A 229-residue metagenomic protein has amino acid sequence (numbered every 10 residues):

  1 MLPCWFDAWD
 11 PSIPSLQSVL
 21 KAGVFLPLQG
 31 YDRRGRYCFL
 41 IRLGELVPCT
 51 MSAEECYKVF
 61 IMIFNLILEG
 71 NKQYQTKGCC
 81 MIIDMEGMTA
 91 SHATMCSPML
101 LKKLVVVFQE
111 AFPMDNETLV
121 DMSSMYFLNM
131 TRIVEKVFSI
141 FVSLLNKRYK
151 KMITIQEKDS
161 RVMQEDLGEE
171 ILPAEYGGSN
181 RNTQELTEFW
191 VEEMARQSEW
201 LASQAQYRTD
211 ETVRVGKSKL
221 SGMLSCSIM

Functional and structural regions predicted by a protein language model:
M1-M229: Basic, amphipathic alpha-helical/coil surface patches used to engage anionic, phosphate-bearing ligands and membranes
